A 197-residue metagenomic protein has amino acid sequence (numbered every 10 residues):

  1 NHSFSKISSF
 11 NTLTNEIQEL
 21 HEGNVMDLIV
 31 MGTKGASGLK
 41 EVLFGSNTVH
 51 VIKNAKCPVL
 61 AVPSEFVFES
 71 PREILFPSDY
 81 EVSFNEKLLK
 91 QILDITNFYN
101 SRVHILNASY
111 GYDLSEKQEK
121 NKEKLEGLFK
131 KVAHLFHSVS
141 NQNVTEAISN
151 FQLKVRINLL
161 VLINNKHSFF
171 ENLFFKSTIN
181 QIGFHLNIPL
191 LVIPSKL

Functional and structural regions predicted by a protein language model:
N1-I29, K130-N180, F184, I188 (+1 more regions): Structural beta-alpha unit
S3, R72-E73, N100-H104: Residues at the starts of beta-strands that form the adenosine-phosphate
L13, I17-P63: Hydrophobic alpha-helical segments and helix pairs
L28-T33, K53-L88, F184-L197: Intrinsically disordered or low-complexity boundary/linker segments at protein termini and domain junctions
V42, R72, K87, L114-Q118 (+2 more regions): Short, well-ordered secondary-structure micro-motifs
F44-N47, L89-K90, E119-K122, F174-I179: Charged helix-capping and loop-helix junction motifs
N47, A55, Y99, K130-V132 (+1 more regions): Short, structured coil segments at secondary-structure junctions
E86-K130: Redox- and metal-dependent alpha/beta enzyme cores, enriched for Fe-S-associated oxidoreductases and cofactor-handling
